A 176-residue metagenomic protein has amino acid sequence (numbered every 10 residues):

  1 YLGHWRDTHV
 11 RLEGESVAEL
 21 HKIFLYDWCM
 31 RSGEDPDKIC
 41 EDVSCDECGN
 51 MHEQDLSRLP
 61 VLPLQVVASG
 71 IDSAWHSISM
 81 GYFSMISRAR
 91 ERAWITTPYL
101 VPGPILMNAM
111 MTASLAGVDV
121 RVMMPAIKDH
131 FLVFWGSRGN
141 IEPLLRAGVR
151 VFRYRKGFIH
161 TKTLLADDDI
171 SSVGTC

Functional and structural regions predicted by a protein language model:
Y1-C176: Charged, low-complexity intrinsically disordered terminal segments
